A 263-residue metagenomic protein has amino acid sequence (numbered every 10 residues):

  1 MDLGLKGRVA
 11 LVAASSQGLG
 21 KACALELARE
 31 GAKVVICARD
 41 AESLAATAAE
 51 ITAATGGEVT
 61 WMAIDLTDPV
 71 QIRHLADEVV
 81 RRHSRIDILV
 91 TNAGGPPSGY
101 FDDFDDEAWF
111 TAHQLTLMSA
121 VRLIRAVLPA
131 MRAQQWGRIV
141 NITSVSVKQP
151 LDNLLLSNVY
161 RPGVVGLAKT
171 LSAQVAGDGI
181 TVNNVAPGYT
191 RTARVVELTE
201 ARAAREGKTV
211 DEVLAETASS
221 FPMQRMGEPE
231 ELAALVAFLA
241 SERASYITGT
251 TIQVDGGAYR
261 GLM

Functional and structural regions predicted by a protein language model:
V9, A14-G18: Conserved glycine-rich cofactor-binding loop
A32-A46: Conserved glycine-rich Rossmann-like NAD(P)H-binding loop of the short-chain dehydrogenase/reductase
V90, A176, T181, I247-G249: Short, small/polar-rich loop/turn modules that mediate ligand/substrate recognition or access, typified
Y100-F101, D105-H113, I139, T217-A218: Substrate-binding pocket helix/loop in short-chain dehydrogenase/reductase
P129, A173-Q174, S245: Alpha-helical segment proximal to the catalytic Tyr-Lys
V140-V164, A168-G177, Y189-T190: Catalytic loop of short-chain dehydrogenase/reductase
Q149, A237, T248-M263: Short C-terminal tail/terminal secondary-structure segment of NAD(P)H-dependent dehydrogenase/reductase domains
